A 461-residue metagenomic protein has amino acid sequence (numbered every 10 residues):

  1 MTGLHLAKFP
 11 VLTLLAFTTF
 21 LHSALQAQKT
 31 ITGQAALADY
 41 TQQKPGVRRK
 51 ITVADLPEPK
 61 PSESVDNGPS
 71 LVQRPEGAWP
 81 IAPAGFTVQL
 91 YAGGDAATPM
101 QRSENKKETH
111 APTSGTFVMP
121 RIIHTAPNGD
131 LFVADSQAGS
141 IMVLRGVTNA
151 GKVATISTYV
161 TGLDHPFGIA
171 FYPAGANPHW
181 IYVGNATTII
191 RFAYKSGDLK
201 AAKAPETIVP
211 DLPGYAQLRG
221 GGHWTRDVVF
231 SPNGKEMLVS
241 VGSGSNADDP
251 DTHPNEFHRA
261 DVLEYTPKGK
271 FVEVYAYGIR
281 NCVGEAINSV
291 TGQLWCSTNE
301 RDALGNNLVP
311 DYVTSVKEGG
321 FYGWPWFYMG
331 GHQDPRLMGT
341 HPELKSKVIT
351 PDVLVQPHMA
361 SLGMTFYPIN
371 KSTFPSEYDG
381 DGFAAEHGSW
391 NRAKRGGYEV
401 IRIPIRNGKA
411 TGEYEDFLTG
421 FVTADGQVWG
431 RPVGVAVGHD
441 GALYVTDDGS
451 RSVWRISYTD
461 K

Functional and structural regions predicted by a protein language model:
P10-F20: Bacterial N-terminal signal peptides
K29-P83, Q101-S103, H110, A176-P178 (+10 more regions): Beta-propeller domain segments
Y91-A96, A111-G115, T158-L163, I208-P213 (+5 more regions): Surface loop/turn motifs at the tips and blade-to-blade linkers of beta-strand repeat domains
S103, M119-I122, S136, S140-A174: Blade-loop segments of beta-propeller domains
L131-V133, H179-V183, E236-V239, L294-C296 (+2 more regions): Hydrophobic beta-strand segments that make up the repeating blades of beta-propeller and related beta-repeat
A138, V153, A186, A202 (+5 more regions): A detector of repeated loop/turn-to-beta-strand junctions in beta-rich toroidal repeat architectures
I156, G162-Y172, A186-P232: Asp-box/WD-like beta-propeller blade repeats and closely related beta-sheet repeat scaffolds
